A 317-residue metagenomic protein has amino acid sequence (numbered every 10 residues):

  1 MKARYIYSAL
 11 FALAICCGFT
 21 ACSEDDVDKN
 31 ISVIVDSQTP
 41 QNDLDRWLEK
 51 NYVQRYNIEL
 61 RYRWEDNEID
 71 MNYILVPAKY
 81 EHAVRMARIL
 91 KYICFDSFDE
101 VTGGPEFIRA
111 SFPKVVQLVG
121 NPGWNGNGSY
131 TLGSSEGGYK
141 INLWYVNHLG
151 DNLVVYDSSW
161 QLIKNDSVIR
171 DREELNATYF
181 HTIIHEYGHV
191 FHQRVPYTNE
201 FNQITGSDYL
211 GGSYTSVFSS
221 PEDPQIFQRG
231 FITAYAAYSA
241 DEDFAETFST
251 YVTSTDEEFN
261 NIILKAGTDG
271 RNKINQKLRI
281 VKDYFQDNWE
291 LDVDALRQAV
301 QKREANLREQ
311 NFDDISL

Functional and structural regions predicted by a protein language model:
A3-Y5, S23-G103, F107, R271-L317: Acidic/polar, low-complexity intrinsically disordered N-terminal segments immediately downstream of a Sec signal
C17-A21: C-terminal motif of bacterial Sec signal peptides marking the signal peptidase cleavage site
V27, V84-N147: Auxiliary, metal-adjacent structural segments of Zn-dependent hydrolase domains
N72-Y80, H148-L153, N165-E174, T178 (+2 more regions): Second-shell loop/turn segments in exported
F98-L118, R194-V195, N199-F201, E258-T268 (+1 more regions): Surface-exposed patches in mature extracellular/periplasmic domains of secreted proteins
L143, D157-E173, A177-T198, A245: Active-site recognition of the HExxH zinc-binding catalytic motif
F180-I226: Acidic, glycine-rich loop-and-strand cores that form catalytic or ligand-binding grooves in diverse globular domains
Y209-D294, K302-L317: Metalloprotease/metallohydrolase-associated module, dominated by Zn2+-dependent proteases
